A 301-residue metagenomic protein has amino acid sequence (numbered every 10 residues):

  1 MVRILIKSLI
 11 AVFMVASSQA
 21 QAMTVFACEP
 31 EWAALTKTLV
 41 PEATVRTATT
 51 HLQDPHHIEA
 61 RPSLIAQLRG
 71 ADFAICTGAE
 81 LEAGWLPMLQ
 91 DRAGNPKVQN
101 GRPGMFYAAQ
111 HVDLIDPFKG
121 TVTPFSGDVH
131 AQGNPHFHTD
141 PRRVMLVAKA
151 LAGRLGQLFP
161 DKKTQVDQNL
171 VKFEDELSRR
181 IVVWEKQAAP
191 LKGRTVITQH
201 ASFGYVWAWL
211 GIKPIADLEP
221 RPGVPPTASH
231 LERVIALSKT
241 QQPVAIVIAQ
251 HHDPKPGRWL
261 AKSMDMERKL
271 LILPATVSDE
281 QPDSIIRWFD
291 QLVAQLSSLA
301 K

Functional and structural regions predicted by a protein language model:
M1-K7: Positively charged n-region of N-terminal signal peptides that target proteins for export
K7-S17: Bacterial N-terminal signal peptides
A22-K301: Extracytoplasmic metal-acquisition and chelation regions
